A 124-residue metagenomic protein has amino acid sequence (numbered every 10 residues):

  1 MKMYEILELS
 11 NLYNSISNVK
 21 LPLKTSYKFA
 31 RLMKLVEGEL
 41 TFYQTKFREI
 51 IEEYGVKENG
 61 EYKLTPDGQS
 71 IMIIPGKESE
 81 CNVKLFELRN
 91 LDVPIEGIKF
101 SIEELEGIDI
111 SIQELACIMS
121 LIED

Functional and structural regions predicted by a protein language model:
K2-G55: N-terminal interaction modules that seed assembly of large macromolecular complexes
Q44-D124: Low-complexity intrinsically disordered segments
